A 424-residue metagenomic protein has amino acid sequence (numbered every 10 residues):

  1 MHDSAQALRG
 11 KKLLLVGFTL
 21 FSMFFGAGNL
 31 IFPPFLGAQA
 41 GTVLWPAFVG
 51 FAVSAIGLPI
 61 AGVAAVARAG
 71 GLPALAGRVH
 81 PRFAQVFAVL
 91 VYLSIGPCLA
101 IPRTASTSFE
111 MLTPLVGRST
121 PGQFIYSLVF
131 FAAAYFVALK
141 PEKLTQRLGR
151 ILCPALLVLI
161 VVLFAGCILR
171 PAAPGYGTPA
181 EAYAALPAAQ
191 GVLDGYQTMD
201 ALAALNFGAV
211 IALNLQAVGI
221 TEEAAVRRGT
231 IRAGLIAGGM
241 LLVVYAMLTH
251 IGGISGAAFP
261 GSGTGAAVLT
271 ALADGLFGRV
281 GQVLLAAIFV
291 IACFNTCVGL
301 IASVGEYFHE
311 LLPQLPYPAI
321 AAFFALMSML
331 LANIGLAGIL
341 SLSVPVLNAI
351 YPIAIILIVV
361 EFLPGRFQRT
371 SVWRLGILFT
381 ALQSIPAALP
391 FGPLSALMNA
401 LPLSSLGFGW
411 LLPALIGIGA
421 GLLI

Functional and structural regions predicted by a protein language model:
R9-L20, W45, P81-I95, F124-V129 (+3 more regions): Select transmembrane alpha-helical segments in multipass membrane proteins
L15-F25, G166-A173, E181-L248, L284-C293 (+2 more regions): Hydrophobic, membrane-embedded alpha-helices of multi-pass small-molecule transporters
F35, A69, R82-G117, C293-E310: Hydrophobic transmembrane alpha-helices that form the core helical bundles of multi-pass secondary transporters
G57, A61, A155-C167, I231-G256 (+2 more regions): Selective recognition of specific alpha-helical transmembrane segments in multi-pass small-molecule
A67-A74, F131-L152, A217-I220, M329-L342 (+1 more regions): Membrane-water interface regions at transmembrane-helix termini and the short interhelical loops of multi-pass membrane
P73-H80, V244-F294, E310, P345-L347: TM-loop-TM module centered on a large, flexible mid-protein loop between adjacent transmembrane helices in multi-pass
P97, I101, L157-A184, A201-L202 (+3 more regions): Hydrophobic alpha-helical segments and their helix-loop junctions in multi-pass secondary transporters
L139-C167, S343-I355, R374-L382: Membrane-interface loop-to-helix entry segments
